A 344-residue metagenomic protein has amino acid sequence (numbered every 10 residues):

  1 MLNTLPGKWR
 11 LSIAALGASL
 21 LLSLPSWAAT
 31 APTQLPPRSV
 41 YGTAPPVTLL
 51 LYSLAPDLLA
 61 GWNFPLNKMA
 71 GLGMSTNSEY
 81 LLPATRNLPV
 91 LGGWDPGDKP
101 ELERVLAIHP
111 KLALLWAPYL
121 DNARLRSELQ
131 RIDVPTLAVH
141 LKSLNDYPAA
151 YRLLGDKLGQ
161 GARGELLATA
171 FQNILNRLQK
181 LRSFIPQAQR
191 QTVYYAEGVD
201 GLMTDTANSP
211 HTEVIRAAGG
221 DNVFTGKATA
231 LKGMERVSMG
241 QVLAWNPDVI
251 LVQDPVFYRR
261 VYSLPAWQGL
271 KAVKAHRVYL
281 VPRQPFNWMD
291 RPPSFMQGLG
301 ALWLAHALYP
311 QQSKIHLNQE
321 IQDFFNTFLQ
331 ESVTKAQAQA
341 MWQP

Functional and structural regions predicted by a protein language model:
M1-G7: N-terminal secretory signal peptides that target proteins for export/translocation
S12-P25: Bacterial N-terminal signal peptides
A29-P32, S39, A123-M203, F224 (+2 more regions): Extracytoplasmic substrate-binding proteins
A31-L54: Conserved H-X4-D acyltransferase segment
T48-L106, L112-L120, V223: A short, structured surface patch at a secondary-structure boundary
P96-G97, E101-P118, V134, S238-P255: Proline-aspartate-enriched helix->loop->beta-strand connector
T204-G233: Alpha-helical, coiled-coil/dimerization segments enriched in small aliphatic residues
T225-L280: A contiguous binding-surface segment within folded domains or other stable secondary-structure elements
